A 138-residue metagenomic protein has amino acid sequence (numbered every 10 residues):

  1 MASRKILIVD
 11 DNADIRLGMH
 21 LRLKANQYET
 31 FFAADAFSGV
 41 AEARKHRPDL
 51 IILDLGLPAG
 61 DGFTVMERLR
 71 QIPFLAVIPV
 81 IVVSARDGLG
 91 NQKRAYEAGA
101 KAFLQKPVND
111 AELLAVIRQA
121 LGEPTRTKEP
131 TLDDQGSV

Functional and structural regions predicted by a protein language model:
R16, P58, A76, G88 (+1 more regions): The feature encodes the CheY-like receiver
L17-A25: Charged docking surfaces used in two-component/phosphorelay signaling
Q27-A34, E42: Short hydrophobic/Thr-rich beta-strand motif most characteristic of the beta2 strand and flanking loop of CheY-like
D35-S38, D61-E67: Acidic catalytic/metal-coordinating carboxylates
H46-I52, L57: Active-site beta3 strand of CheY-like receiver
T64, D87-L104, A115, K128: Alpha4 helix (beta4-alpha4-beta5 surface) of REC/receiver domains from two-component response regulators
R118-D134: The C-terminal output helix
